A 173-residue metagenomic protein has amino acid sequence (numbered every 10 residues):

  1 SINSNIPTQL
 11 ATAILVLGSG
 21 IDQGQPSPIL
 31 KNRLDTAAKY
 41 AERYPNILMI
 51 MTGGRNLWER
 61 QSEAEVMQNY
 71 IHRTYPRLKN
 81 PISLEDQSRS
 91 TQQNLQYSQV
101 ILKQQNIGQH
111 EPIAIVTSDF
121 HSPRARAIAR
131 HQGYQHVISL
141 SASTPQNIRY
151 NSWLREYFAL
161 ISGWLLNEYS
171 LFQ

Functional and structural regions predicted by a protein language model:
S1-L154: A structural signal for short, hydrophobic/glycine-enriched beta-strand patches
W153-F172: A transmembrane-helix-recognition feature enriched in membrane-embedded lipid enzymes and envelope glyco-/phospholipid
